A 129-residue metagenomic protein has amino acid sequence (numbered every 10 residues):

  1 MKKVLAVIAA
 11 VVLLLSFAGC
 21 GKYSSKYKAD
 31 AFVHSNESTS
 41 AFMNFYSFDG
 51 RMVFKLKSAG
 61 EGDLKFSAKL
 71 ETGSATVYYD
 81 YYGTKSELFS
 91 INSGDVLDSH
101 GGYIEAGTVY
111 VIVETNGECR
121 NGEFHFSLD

Functional and structural regions predicted by a protein language model:
M1-V4, A9-V11: Positively charged n-region of N-terminal signal peptides that target proteins for export
L15-G19: C-terminal motif of bacterial Sec signal peptides marking the signal peptidase cleavage site
G21-K55: Transition segment at domain starts
S47, M52-D63, H100-G107: Extracellular and analogous surface-interaction loops
G60-L70, V109-T115: A short beta-strand element within beta-rich, extracytoplasmic domains of secreted/secretory-pathway proteins
T72-L88, F126-L128: Short, surface-exposed beta-strand/strand-loop-strand elements in extracellular ectodomains
A75, E114-D129: Edge beta-strands of jelly-roll/beta-sandwich modules across compartments, strongly enriched in secreted/luminal
K85-E118: Noncatalytic accessory or regulatory domains flanking protease catalytic cores in secreted, cell-surface, and selected
